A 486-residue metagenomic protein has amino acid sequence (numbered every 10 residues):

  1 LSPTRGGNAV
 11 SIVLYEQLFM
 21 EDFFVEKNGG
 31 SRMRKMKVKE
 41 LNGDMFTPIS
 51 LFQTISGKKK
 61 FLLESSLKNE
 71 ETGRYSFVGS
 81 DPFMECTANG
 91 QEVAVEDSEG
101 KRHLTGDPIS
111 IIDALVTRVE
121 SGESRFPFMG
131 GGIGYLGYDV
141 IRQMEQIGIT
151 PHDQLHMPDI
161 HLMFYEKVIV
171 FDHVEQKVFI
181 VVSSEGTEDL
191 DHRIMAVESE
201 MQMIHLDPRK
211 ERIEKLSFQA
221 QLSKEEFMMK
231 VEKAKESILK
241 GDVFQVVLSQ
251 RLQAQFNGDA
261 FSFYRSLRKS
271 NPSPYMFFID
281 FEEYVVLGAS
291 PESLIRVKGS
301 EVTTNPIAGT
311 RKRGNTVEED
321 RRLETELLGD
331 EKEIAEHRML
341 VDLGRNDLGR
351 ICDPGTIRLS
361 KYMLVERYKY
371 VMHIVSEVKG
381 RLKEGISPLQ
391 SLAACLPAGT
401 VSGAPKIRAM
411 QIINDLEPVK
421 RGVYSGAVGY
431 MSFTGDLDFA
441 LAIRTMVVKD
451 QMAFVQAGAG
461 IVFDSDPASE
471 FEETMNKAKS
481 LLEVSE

Functional and structural regions predicted by a protein language model:
T4-R5, E331: N-terminal hydrophobic alpha-helix used for membrane targeting or insertion
R5-G6, T400: A generic alpha-helix propensity feature with a strong bias for hydrophobic helices
N8-N28: N-terminal amphipathic/hydrophobic targeting modules at extreme N-termini, encompassing cleavable Sec/SRP-type signal
G29-E486: Extended alpha-helical targeting/anchoring segments, especially N-terminal organellar/secretory targeting helices
